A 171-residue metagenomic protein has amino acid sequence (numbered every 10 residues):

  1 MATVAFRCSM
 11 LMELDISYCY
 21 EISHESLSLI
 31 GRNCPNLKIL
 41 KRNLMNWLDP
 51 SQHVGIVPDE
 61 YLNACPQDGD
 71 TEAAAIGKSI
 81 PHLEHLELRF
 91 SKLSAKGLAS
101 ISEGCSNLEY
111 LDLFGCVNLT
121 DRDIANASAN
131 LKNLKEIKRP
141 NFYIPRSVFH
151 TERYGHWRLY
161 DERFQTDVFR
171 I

Functional and structural regions predicted by a protein language model:
M1-I171: The conserved beta-strand core of Leucine-Rich Repeat
